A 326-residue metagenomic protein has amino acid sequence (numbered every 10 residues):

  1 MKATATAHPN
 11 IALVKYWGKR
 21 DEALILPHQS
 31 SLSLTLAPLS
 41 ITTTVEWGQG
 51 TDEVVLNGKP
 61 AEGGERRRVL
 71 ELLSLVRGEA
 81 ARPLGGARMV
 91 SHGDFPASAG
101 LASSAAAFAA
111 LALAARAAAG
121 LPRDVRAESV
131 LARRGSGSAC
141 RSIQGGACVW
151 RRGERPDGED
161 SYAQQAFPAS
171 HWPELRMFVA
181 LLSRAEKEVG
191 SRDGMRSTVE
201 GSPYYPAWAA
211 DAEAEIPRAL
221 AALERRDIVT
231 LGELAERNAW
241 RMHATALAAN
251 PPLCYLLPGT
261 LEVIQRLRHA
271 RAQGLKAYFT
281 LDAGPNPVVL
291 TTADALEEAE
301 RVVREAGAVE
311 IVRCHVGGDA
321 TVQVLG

Functional and structural regions predicted by a protein language model:
M1-A99, L113-V125, V302, I311-G326: ATP-binding N-lobe of GHMP and related small-molecule kinases
K2-A12, G18-K19, A169-G326: C-terminal nucleotide
A5-T6, I25, L34-A37, A81 (+3 more regions): Solvent-exposed alpha-helices and their adjacent loops that cap or buttress functional pockets in soluble metabolic
A12-K15, L34, I41-V45, A139-S142 (+3 more regions): Short beta-strand scaffold segments in enzyme catalytic cores
A61-G64, A102-S103, Y204-A207: Short alpha-helix boundary/capping segments
R68, A110, E262: Charged catalytic carboxylate motif
E71, L75, R141-R152, A212-P217 (+1 more regions): Charged/polar, low-hydrophobicity segments characteristic of intrinsically disordered regions and flexible loops
G78-S170: Gly/Ser-rich oxyanion-binding loop with an adjacent helix/lid that shapes the negatively charged ligand pocket
